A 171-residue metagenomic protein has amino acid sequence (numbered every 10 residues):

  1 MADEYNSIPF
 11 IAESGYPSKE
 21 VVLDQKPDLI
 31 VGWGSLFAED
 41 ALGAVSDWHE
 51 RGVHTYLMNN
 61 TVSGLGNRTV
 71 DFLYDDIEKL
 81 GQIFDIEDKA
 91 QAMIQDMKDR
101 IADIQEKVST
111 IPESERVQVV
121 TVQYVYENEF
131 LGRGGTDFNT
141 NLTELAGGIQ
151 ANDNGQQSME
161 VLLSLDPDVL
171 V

Functional and structural regions predicted by a protein language model:
M1-E4, A41-D47: Short beta-strand-centered segments that line the small-molecule binding cleft or hinge of alpha/beta clamshell
M1-F37, A151: A short, structured surface patch at a secondary-structure boundary
E4-S7, A12-G15, L131-S158: Alpha-helical, coiled-coil/dimerization segments enriched in small aliphatic residues
K26-D28, D166-V169: Short acidic/histidine-rich motifs immediately flanking catalytic phosphotransfer sites in two-component signaling
L29, S35-E39, T61-L65, Y124-F130 (+1 more regions): Solvent-exposed loop/turn segments at secondary-structure junctions within structured extracellular/periplasmic domains
I30, V119, L170: Receiver (REC) domain switch-region micro-motif
A44-E127, N152-D153: Extracytoplasmic substrate-binding proteins
